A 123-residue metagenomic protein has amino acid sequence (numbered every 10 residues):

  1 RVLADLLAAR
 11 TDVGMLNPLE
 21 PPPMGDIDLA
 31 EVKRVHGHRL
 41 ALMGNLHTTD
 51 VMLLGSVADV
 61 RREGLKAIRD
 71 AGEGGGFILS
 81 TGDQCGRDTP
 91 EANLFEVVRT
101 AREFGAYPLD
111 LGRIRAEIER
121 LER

Functional and structural regions predicted by a protein language model:
R1-R123: Active-site loop segments of alpha/beta catalytic cores
